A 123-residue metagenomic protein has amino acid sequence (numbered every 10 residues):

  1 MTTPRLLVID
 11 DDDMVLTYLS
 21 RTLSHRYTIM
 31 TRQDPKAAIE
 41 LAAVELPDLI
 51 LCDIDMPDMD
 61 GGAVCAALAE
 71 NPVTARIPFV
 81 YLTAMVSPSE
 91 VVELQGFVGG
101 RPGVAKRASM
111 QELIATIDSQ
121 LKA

Functional and structural regions predicted by a protein language model:
D10, D53, T83: Active-site residues of response regulator receiver
D13-M30, V98: Two-component/phosphorelay signaling modules centered on CheY-like receiver
R32-K36, M110: Conserved Asp/Asn-Gly motif in the active-site loop of CheY-like receiver
E45-L51, F79: Active-site beta3 strand of CheY-like receiver
M56: Receiver (REC) domain active-site loop signature in two-component systems and cognate sites in sensor histidine kinases
R76-S89: A short, hydrophobic beta-strand element within the central beta-sheet of small alpha/beta folds
R107-D118: C-terminal output helix
